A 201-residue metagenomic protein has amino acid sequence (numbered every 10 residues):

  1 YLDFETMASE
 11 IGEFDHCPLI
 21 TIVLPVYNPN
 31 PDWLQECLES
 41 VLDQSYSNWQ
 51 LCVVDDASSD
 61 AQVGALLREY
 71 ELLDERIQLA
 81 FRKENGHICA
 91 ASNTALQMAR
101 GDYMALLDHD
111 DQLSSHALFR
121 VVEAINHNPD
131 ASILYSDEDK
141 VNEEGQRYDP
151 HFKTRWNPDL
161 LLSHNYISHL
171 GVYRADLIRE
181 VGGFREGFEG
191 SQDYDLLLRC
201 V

Functional and structural regions predicted by a protein language model:
Y1-L42: N-proximal low-complexity "stem/linker" segments adjacent to membrane-targeting elements
L42-E84: Acidic donor-binding segment of Leloir-type glycosyltransferases
R82-A99: Glycine-rich, basic loop-to-helix element that forms the pyrophosphate-binding segment of sugar-nucleotide handling
M104: Short aromatic/hydrophobic "clamp" motif used to bind/position activated sugar donors
D108-Q112, D137: The conserved acidic donor/metal-binding loop of glycosyltransferases
H116-Y148: Conserved donor NDP-sugar-binding/catalytic core segment of glycosyltransferases
E143-H169, R179: Short, flexible, basic/aromatic active-site loop/helix in glycosyltransferases
E189-L196: Acidic donor-binding loop at a coil-to-helix junction in glycosyltransferase catalytic cores that engages
